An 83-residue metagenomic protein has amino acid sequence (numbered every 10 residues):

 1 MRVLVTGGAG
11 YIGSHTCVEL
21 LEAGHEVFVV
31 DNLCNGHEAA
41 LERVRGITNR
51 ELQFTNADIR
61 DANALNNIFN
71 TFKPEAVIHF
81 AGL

Functional and structural regions predicted by a protein language model:
M1-L83: N-terminal Rossmann-like NAD(P)+-binding domain of SDR-like oxidoreductases, especially those catalyzing
